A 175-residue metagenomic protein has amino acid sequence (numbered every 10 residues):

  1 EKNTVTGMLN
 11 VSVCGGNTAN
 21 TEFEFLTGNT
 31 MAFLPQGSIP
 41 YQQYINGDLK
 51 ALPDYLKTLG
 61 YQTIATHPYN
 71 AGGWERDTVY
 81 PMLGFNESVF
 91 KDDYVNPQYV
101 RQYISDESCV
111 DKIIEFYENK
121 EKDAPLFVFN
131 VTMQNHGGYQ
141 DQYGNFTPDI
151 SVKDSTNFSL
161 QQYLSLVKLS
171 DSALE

Functional and structural regions predicted by a protein language model:
E1-E175: Solvent-exposed soluble domains appended to multi-pass membrane proteins
